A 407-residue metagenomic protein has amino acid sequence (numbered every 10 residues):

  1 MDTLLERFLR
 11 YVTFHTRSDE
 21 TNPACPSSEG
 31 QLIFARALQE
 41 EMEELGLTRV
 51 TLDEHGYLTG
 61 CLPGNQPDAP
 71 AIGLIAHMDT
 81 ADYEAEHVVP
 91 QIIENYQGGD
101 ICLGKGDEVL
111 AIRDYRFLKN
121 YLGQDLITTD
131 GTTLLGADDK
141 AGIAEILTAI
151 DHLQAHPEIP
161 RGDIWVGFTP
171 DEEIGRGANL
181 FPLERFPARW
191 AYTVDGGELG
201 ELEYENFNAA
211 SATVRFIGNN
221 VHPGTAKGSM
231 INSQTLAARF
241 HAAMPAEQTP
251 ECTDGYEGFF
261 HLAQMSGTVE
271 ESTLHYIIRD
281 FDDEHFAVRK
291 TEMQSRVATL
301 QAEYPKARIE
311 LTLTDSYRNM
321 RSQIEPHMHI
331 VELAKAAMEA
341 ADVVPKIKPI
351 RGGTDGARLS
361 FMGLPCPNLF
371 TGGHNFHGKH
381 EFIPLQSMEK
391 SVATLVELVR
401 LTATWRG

Functional and structural regions predicted by a protein language model:
D2-E29, T128, N220, Y317 (+1 more regions): N-terminal capping segment at the start of a domain
R17, G46-T51, V344-K348: Short secondary-structure junctions
P23-A69, G73-I75, D79: A non-catalytic alpha/beta surface segment that caps or lines the substrate-entry region of metallo-dependent hydrolase
E29, T133-A144, K227-T235, F382-E389: Short, conserved micro-motifs enriched in small and acidic residues
D68-D163, F168, K390: Active-site metal-coordination/substrate-binding segment of hydrolases, especially metallo-dependent peptidases
C102, L110, L118, Q124-A137 (+5 more regions): Midchain, well-structured core segments that form catalytic/ion-binding scaffolds
Q234-G407: Metal-dependent amide/peptide-bond hydrolase catalytic core, centered on the "pita-bread" metallohydrolase fold
